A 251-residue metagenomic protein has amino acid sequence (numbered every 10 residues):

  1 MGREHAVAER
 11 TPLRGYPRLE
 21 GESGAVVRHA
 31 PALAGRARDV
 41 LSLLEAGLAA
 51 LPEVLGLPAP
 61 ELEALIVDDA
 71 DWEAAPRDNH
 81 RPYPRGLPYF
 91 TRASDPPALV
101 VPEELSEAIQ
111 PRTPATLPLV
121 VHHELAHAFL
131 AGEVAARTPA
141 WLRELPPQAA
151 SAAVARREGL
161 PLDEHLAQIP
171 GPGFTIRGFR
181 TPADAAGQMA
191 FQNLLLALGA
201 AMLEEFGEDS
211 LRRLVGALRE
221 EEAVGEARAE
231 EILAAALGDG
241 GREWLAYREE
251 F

Functional and structural regions predicted by a protein language model:
M1-E20, E249: N-terminal low-structure segments adjacent to metalloprotease catalytic domains across cellular compartments
G2-H5, R112, T116, A186: Short, solvent-exposed segments of well-ordered alpha helices
R3, E9-P12, A34-R38, S42-L43 (+5 more regions): Bulky hydrophobic/aromatic packing residues
A6, L62, N79-H80, L233-L237: Alpha-helical interaction segments
T11-L13, Y83, L166-P170: Alpha-helical scaffolding within the catalytic cores of extracellular/periplasmic polymer-degrading hydrolases
G15-H122, A128, G132-A135: Juxtacatalytic substrate-recognition/specificity segment
A46-A50, L125, L198-A201, I232: Amphipathic alpha-helical segments that form well-ordered structural scaffolds and often line/cohere around active
T116, A135-F251: Acidic/His/Gly-enriched intrinsically disordered linker/tail segments that often contain short helix/coil "MoRF-like"
